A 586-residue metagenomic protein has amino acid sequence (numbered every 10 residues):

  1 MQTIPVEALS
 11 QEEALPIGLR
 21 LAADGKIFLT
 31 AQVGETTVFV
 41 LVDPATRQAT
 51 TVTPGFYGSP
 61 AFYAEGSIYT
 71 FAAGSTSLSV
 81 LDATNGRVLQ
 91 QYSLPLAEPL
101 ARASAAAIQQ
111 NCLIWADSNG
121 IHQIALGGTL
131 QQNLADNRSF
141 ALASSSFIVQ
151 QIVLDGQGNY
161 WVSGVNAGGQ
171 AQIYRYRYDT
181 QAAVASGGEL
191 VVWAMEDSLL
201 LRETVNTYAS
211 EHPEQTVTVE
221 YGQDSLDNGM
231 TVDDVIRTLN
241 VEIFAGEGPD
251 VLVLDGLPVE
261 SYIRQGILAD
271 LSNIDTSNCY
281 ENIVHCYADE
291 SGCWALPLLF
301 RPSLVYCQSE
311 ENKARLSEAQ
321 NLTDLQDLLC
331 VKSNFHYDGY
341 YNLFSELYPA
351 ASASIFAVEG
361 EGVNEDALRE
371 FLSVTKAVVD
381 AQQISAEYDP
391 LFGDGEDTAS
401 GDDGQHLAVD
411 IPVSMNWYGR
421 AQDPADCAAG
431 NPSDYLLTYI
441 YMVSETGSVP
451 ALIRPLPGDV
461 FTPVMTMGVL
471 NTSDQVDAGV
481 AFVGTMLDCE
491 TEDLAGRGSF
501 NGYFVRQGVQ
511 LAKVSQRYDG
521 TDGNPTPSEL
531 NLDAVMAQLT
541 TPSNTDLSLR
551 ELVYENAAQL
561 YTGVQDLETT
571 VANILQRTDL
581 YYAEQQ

Functional and structural regions predicted by a protein language model:
Q2-E7, T50-P54, L89-L94, Q132-S139: Beta-propeller fold detector
T3, D43, A288-G395, N471 (+2 more regions): Helix-loop-helix "hinge/cap" segment bordering the ligand-binding cleft or interdomain interface
L19, S59-G66, T70-T76, A83-N85 (+4 more regions): Conserved N-terminal structural module of periplasmic/extracytoplasmic solute-binding proteins
A31, A73, M195-D197, V253-P258 (+2 more regions): Beta->alpha turn/N-cap motifs
G128-N133, R138-V153, A167-Q170, Y176-A185 (+3 more regions): Mature extracytoplasmic/periplasmic domains
V165, G169, K513-Q586: Conserved C-terminal helix/tail region of periplasmic/extracytoplasmic solute-binding proteins
L254-L304, A314, P450-R454: Hinge/lid segment of periplasmic solute-binding proteins
V378-Q475: Extracytoplasmic/periplasmic substrate-binding proteins
